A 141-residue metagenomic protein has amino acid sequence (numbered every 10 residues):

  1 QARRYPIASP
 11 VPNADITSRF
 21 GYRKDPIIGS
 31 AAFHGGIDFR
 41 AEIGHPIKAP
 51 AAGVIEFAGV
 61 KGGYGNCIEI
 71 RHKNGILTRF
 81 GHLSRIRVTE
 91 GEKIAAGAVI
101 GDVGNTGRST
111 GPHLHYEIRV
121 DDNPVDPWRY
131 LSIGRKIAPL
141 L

Functional and structural regions predicted by a protein language model:
Q1-R4: Alpha-helical oligomerization segments with coiled-coil/rod-like character
A8-L141: Catalytic cores of peptidoglycan-degrading enzymes
